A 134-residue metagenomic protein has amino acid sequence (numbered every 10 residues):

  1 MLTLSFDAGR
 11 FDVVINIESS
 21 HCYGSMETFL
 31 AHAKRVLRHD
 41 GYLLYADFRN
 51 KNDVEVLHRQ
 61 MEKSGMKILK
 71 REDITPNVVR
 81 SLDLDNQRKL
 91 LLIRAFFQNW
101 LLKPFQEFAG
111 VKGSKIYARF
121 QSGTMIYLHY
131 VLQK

Functional and structural regions predicted by a protein language model:
L2-V14: A short acidic, Gly/Pro-enriched loop at the edge of an enzyme's catalytic core that lines a small-molecule cofactor
T3, N50-K51, T75-P76: Conserved beta-strand edge residues that scaffold enzyme active sites
D12-M26, R49-K51: A short SAM/SAH-binding and catalytic strip from SAM-dependent methyltransferases
I15, Q60-K63, Q87-L90: Short, hinge-like loop/turn segments at secondary-structure boundaries
E27-Y42: A short glycine-rich, Lys/Arg-flanked "PGG" loop and its adjoining helix->strand segment in the class I
Y42-S64: Conserved class I S-adenosyl-L-methionine
M66-N77: Conserved S-adenosyl-L-methionine
P76-K134: Conserved Class I S-adenosyl-L-methionine
